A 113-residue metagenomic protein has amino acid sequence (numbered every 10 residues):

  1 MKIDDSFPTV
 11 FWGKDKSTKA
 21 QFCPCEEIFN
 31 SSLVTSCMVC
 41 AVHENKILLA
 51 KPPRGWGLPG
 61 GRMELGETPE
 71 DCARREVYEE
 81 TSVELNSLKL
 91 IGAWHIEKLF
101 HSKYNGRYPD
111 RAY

Functional and structural regions predicted by a protein language model:
M1-M38: Acidic, metal-coordinating catalytic segment for phosphate/diphosphate chemistry, firing primarily on the Nudix
C25, P59-G61, G66, W94-L99: Surface-exposed loop/turn and secondary-structure junction residues enriched for glycine/proline
C25-E27, E76, S102: A generic local structural motif
V34, V42, Y108-A112: A generic fold-level signal
T35-C37, R54, N86, Y113: A generic structural signal for short beta-strands and their flanking turns/coil linkers
V42-E80: Conserved Nudix-box catalytic region and its N-terminal flanking loop in Nudix hydrolases and closely related
T81-S87: Short secondary-structure junctions
K89, W94-Y113: Active-site-adjacent beta-strand/loop module that shapes the phosphate/pyrophosphate-binding cleft
